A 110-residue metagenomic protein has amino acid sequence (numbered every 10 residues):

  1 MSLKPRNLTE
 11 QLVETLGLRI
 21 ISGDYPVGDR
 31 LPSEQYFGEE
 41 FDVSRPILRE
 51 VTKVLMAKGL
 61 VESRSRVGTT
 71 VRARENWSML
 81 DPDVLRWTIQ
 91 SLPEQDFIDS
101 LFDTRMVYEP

Functional and structural regions predicted by a protein language model:
M1-T104: Short linear motifs at protein or domain termini
M106-P110: Mid-protein regulatory/catalytic core that forms ligand/cofactor-binding pockets and protein-protein interaction
